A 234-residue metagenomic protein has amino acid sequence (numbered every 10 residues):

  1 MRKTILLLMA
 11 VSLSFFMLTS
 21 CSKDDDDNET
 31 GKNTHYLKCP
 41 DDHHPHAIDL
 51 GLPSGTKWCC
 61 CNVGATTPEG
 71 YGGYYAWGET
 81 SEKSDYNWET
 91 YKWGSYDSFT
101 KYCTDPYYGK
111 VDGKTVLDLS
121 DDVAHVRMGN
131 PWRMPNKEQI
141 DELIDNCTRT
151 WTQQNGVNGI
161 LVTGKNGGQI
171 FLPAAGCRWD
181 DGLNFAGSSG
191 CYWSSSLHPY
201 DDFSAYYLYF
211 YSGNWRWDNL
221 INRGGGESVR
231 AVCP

Functional and structural regions predicted by a protein language model:
M1-L8: Bacterial N-terminal signal peptides that target proteins for export
V11-S12: Repetitive helical segments and hydrophobic/amphipathic motifs
M17-S20: C-terminal motif of bacterial Sec signal peptides marking the signal peptidase cleavage site
S22-D24: Bacterial signal peptide processing site
N28-P234: C-terminal, surface-exposed recognition/capping segments
